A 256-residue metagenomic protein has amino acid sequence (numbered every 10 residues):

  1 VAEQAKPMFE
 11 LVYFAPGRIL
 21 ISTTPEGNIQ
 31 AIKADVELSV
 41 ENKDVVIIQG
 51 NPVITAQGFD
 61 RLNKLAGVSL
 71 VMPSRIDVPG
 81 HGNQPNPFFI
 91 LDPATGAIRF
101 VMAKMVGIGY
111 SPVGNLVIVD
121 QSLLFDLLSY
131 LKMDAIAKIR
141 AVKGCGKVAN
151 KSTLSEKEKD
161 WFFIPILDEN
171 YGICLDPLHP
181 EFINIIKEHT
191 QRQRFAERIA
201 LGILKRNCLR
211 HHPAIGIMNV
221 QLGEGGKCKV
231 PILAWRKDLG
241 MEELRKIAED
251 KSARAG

Functional and structural regions predicted by a protein language model:
V1-I203, H211-G256: Glycine-rich anion-binding surface patch
